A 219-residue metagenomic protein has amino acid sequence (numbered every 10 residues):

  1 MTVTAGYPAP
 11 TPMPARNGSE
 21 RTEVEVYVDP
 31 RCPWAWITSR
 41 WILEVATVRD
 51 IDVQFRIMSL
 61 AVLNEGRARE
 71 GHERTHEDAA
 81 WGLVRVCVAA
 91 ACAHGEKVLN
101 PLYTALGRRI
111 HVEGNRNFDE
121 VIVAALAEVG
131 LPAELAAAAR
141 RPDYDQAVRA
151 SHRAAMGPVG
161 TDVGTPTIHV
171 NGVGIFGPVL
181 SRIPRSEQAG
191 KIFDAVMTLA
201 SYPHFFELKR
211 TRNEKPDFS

Functional and structural regions predicted by a protein language model:
T2-Y27, A35, S39, T47-I51: N-terminal cysteine/histidine-rich coordination modules
R21-T22, N100-A105, P132, I175-F176: A short alpha-helix capping/helix-coil boundary motif
Y27-D29, L180: Short strand-loop junctions, especially beta-strand C-caps/beta-turns that link beta-sheets to coils or alpha-helices
P30, W36-I122, A195-L199, E207-R210 (+1 more regions): Structural alpha/beta surface segment adjacent to cysteine/selenocysteine redox centers across thiol/disulfide enzymes
W41-V45, D119-S219: C-terminal cap of thioredoxin/glutaredoxin-like
